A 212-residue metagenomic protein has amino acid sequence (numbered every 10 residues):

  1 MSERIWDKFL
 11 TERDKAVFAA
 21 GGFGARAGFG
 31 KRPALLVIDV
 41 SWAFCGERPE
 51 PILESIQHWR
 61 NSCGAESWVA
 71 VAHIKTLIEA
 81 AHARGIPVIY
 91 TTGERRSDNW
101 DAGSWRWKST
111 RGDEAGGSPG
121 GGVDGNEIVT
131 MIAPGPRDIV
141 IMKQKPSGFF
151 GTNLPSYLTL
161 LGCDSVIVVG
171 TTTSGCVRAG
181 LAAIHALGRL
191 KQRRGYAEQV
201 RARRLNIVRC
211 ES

Functional and structural regions predicted by a protein language model:
M1-A34, A43, R48-I52, E79-R84 (+2 more regions): Active-site-adjacent betaalpha module
I5, S41, H58, S67 (+2 more regions): Residues in intrinsically disordered, low-complexity segments of regulatory proteins
I38: Active-site flanking residues adjacent to catalytic metal/cofactor-binding acidic residues
R48-C63: A solvent-exposed, charged loop/short amphipathic helix patch at secondary-structure junctions
R60-V69, V169-S174: Short, glycine-rich nucleotide/cofactor-binding loops
W68-P87: A short, N-terminal amphipathic alpha-helix
V88, G93-T110: Early exported N-terminus immediately downstream of N-terminal targeting peptides
